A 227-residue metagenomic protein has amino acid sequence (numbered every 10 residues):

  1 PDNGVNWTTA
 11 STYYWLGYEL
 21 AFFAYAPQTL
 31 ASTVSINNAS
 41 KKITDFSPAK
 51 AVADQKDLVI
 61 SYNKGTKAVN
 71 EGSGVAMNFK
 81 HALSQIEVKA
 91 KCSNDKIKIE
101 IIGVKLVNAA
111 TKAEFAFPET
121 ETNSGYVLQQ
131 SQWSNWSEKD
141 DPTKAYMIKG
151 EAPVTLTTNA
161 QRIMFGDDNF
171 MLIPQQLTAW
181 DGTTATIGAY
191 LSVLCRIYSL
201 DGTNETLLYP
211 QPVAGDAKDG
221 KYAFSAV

Functional and structural regions predicted by a protein language model:
P1-V227: Extracytoplasmic cysteine-anchoring/structural motifs
